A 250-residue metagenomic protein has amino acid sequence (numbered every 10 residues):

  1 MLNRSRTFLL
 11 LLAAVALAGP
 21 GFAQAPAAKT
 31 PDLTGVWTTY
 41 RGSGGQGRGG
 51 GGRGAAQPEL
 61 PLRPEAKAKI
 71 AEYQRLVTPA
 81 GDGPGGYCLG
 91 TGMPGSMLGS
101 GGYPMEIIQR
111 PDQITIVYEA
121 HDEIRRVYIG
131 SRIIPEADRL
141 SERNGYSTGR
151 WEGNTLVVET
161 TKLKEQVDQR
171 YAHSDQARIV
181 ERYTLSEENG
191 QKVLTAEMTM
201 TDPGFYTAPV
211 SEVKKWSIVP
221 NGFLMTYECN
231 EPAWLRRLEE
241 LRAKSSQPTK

Functional and structural regions predicted by a protein language model:
M1-T7: Positively charged n-region of N-terminal signal peptides that target proteins for export
L2, G21-K250: PEST-like low-complexity, intrinsically disordered acidic/proline/serine-rich tracts that flank trafficking/processing
F8-G19: Bacterial N-terminal signal peptides
